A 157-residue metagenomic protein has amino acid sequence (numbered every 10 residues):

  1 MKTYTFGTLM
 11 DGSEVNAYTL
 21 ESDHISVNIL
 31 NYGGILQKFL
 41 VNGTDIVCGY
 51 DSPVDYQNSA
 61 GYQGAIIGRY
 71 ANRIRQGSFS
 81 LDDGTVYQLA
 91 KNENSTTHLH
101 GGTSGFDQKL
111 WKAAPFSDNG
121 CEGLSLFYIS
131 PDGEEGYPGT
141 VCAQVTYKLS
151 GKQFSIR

Functional and structural regions predicted by a protein language model:
M1-R157: Surface-exposed acidic/polar loop and edge beta-strand patches at domain peripheries
